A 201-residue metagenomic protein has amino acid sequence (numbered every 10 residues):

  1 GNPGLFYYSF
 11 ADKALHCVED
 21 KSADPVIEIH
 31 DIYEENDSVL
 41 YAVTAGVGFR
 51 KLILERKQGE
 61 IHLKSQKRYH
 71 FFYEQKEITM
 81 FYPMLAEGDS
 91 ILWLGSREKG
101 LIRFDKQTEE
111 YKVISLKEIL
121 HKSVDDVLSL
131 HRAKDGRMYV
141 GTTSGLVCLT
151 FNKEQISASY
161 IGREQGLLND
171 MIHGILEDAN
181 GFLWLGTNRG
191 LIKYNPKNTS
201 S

Functional and structural regions predicted by a protein language model:
G1-S201: Carboxylate-rich, polar loop motifs that coordinate divalent cations or form catalytic acidic clusters
